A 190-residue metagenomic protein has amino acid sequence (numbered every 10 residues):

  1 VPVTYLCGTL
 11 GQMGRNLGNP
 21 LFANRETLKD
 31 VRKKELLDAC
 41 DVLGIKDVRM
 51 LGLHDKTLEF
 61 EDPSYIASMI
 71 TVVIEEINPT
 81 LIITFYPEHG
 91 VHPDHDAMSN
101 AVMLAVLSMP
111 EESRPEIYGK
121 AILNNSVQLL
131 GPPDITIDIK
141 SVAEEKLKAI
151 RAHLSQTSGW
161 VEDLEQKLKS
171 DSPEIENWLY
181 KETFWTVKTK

Functional and structural regions predicted by a protein language model:
V1-I77, L107-E111: Active-site rim/loop-helix segments in enzyme catalytic domains that contact anionic ligands
D47, K56, F60-K190: Metal-dependent de-N-acetylase/amidase catalytic core
